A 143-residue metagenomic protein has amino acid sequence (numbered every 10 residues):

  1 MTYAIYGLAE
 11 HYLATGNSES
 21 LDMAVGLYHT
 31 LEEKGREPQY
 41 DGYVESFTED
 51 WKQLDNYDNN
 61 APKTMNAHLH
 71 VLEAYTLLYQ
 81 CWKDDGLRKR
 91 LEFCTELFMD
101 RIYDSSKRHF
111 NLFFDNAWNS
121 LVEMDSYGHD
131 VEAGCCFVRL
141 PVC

Functional and structural regions predicted by a protein language model:
M1-C143: Glycan-recognition and catalytic cores of secretory/periplasmic carbohydrate-active enzymes
